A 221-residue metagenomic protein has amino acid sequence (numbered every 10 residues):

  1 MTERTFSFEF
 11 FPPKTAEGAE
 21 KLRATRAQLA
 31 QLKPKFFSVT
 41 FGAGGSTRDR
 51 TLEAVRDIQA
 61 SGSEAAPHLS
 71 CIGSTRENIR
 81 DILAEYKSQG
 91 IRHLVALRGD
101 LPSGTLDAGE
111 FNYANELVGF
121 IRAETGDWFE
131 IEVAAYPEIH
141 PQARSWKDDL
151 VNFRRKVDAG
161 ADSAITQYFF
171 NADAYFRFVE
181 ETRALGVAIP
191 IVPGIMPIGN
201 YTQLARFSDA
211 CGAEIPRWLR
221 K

Functional and structural regions predicted by a protein language model:
M1, R26-Q31, L52-G62, L83-I91 (+2 more regions): Acidic (Asp/Glu)-rich catalytic clusters
R4-P12, K35-V39, A65-L69, L94-A96 (+4 more regions): Hydrophobic faces of well-ordered beta-strands that scaffold small-molecule active sites in alpha/beta enzyme cores
T5-K21, A43, A65-E77, E130-D148: Active-site mouth loops of central-metabolism enzymes
F10-K14, F41-G45, C71-S74, R98-P102 (+3 more regions): Active-site-proximal loop/turn and secondary-structure-junction residues that shape catalytic pockets, frequently
E17, G109-Y136, L185-K221: Active-site pocket-lining/capping segments in soluble small-molecule metabolic enzymes
E17-A19, G45-D57, T75-D81, D100-E124 (+2 more regions): Active-site-adjacent beta->alpha loops and helix N-cap segments on the catalytic face of soluble alpha/beta enzymes
K35-G73: Active-site cofactor/substrate anionic-group-binding motifs, chiefly glycine- and Lys/Arg-rich phosphate-binding loops
Q142-A164: Active-site glycine-rich loop that binds ribose-phosphate moieties when present
